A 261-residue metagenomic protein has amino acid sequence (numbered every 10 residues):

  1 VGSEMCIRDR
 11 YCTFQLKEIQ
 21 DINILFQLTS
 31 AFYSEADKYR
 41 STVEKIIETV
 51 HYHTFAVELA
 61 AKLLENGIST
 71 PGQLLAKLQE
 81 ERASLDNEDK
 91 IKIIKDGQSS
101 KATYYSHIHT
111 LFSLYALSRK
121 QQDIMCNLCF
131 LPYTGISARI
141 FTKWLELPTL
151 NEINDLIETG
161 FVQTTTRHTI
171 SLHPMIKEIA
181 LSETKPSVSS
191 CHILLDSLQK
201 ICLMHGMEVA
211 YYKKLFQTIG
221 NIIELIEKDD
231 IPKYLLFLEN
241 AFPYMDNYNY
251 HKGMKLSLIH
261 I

Functional and structural regions predicted by a protein language model:
V1-I7, I261: Short, small-residue-biased leader/transition segments that mark boundaries at the very start of proteins
D9, L256-I259: Short, compositionally biased segments
R10-V50: Helix-loop-helix "sensor" segment of P-loop NTPases
L16-I19, K62, E80, P174: Active-site donor-binding loop signature of nucleotide-sugar glycosyltransferases
L25, L63-Q121: Loop-to-helix "switch" segment enriched in basic and acidic residues adjacent to catalytic/ligand pockets
V43-I68: AAA+ P-loop ATPase catalytic core
V57-E65, H109-T184, C191-D196: C-terminal boundary/linker of central alpha/beta nucleotide-binding cores
S190-S257: Extended alpha-helical scaffolding segments used for macromolecular assembly and cargo binding
